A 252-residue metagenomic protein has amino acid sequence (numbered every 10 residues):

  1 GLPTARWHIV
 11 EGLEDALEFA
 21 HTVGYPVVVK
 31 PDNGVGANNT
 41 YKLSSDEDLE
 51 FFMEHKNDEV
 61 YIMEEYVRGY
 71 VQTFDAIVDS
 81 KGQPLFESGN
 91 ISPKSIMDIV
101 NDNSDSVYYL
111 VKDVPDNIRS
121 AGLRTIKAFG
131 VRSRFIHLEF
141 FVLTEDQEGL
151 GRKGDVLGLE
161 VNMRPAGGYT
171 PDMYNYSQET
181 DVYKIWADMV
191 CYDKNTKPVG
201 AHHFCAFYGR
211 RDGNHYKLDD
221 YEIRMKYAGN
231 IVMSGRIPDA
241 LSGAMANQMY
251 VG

Functional and structural regions predicted by a protein language model:
L2, F129-V131, Y227: Short secondary-structure junctions
L2-R68, D79-Q83, S106-S120: Active-site nucleotide/adenylate-binding loops and adjacent lid/helix of ATP-dependent enzymes
P26, F135, V156: Hydrophobic "anchor" residues on beta-strands that sit immediately upstream of conserved functional sites
P31-D32, I99, A240-M245: Short, flexible turn/loop "capping" segments at secondary-structure junctions
T40, D75, M249: Short aromatic/hydrophobic contact patches that present stacked aromatics for nucleic-acid/ligand binding
E65-V131, F135, V142-D146, L150-K153 (+2 more regions): ATP-dependent carboxylate/phosphate-activation module, predominantly the ATP-grasp catalytic core and closely related
I185-G252: Peripheral (often C-terminal) accessory segments that flank ATP-dependent C-N-forming ligase machineries
